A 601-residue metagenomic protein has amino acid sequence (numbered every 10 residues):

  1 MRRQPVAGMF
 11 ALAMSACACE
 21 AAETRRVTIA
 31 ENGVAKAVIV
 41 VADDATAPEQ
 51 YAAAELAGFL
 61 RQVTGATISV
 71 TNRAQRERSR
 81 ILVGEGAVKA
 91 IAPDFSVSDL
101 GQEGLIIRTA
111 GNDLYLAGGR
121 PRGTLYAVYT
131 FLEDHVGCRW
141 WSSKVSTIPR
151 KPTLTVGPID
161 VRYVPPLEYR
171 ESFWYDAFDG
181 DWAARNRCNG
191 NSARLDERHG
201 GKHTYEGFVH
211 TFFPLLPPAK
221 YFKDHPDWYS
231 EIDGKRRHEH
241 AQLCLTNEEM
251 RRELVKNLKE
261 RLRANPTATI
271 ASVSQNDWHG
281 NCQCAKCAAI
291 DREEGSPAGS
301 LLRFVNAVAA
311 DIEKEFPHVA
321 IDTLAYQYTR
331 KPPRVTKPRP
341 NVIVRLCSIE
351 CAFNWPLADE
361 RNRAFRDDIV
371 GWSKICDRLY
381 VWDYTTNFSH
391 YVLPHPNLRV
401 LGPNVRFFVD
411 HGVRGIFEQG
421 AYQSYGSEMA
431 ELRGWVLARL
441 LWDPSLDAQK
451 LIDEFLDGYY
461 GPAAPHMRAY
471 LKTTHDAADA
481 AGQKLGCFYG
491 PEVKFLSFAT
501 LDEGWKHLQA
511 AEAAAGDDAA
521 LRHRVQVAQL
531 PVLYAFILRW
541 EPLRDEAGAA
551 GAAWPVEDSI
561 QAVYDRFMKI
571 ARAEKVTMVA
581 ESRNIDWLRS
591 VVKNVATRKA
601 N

Functional and structural regions predicted by a protein language model:
A7-A16: Bacterial N-terminal signal peptides
C19-I106, S146-D160: Acidic, contiguous N-terminal accessory segments
R25, Y326-R334, D359-G371, G402-P403: Alpha-helical scaffolding within the catalytic cores of extracellular/periplasmic polymer-degrading hydrolases
A52-E55, F59, V97-R303, A310-E315 (+3 more regions): Feature activates predominantly on carbohydrate-active enzymes
L245, E249-R252, E260, R363-A463 (+1 more regions): Structured mid-domain segments that build the active-site/substrate or prosthetic-cofactor binding neighborhood
D291-V308, R339-A358, V436-L446: Acidic, His- and aromatic-enriched active-site or binding-groove loops in soluble protein domains that engage sugars
D322-E350, L393-N397, Y425-G434: Substrate-binding cleft/loops of secretory-pathway carbohydrate-active enzymes
L440-N601: Catalytic domains of carbohydrate-active enzymes that cleave complex glycans
